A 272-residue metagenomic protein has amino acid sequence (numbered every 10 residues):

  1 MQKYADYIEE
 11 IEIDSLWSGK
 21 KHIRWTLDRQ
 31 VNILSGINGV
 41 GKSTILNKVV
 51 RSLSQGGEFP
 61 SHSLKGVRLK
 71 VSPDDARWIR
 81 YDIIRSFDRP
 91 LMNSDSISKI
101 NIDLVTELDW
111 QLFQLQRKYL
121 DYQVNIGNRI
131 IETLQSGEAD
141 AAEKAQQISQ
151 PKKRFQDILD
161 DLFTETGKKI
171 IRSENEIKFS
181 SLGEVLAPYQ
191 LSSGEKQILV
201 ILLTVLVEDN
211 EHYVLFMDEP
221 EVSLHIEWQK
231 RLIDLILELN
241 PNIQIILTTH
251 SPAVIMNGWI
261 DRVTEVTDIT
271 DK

Functional and structural regions predicted by a protein language model:
M1-G56, R172-K272: Switch/communication elements of ASCE P-loop NTPase nucleotide-binding domains
M1-W17, R24-L27, N47-S193: Phosphate-coordinating catalytic segments in nucleotide- and nucleic-acid-processing enzymes
